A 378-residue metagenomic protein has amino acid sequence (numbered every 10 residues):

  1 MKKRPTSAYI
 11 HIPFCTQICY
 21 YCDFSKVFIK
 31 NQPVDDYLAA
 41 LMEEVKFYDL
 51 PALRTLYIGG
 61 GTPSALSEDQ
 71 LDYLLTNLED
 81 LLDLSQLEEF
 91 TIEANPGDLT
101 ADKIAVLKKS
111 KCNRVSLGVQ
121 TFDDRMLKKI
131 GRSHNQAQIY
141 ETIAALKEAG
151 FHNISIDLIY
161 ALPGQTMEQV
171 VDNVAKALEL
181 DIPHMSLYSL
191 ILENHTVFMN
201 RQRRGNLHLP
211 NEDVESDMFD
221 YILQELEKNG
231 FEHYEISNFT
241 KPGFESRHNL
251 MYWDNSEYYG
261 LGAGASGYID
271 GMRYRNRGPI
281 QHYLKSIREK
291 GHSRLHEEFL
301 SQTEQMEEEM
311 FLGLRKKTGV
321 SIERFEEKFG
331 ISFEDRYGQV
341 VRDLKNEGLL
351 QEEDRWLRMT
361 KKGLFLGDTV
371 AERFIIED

Functional and structural regions predicted by a protein language model:
K3-P5, K26-Y48, A52-I331: C-terminal scaffold of the Radical SAM
I10: Conserved N-terminal Rossmann-fold NAD(P)-binding element of oxidoreductases
P13-F24: Local cysteine-cluster metal-coordination motifs and their immediate loop/turn environment, predominantly Fe-S cluster
C15, E257, D354-R355: Beta-strand-connecting loop/turn residues
I331-D343: Short amphipathic alpha-helical interaction segments
K345-R355: A short, conserved structural fragment
W356-T360: Minor-groove-contacting beta-hairpin "wing" of winged helix-turn-helix DNA-binding domains
L364-D378: Short, amphipathic alpha-helical interaction segments positioned at domain boundaries
